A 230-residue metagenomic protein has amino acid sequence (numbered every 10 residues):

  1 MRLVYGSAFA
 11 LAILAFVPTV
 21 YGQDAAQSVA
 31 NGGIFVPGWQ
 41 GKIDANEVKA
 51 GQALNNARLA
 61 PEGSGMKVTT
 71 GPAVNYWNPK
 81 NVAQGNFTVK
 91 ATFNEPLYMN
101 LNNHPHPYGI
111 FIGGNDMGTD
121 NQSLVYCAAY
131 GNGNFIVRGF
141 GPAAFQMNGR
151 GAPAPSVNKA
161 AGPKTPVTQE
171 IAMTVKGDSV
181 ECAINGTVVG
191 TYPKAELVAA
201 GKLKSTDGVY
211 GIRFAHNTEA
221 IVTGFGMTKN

Functional and structural regions predicted by a protein language model:
G6-P18: Bacterial N-terminal signal peptides
Q23-N100: Low-complexity, Ser/Thr/Pro/Gly-rich disordered linker/stalk regions
T70-F145: Secretory/extracellular carbohydrate-interaction modules and structurally similar beta-sandwich "look-alikes"
N75-N81, P155-P163, G211-I212: Beta-strand-rich interaction surfaces with strong enrichment in secreted/lumenal proteins
A91, K164-L197: Carbohydrate-binding surfaces in secreted/extracellular proteins
F145-E170: Short, aromatic/His-centered strand-loop micro-motif at the edge of beta-sheets
M173, T223-M227: Extracellular beta-strand elements of beta-rich domains used for carbohydrate recognition/degradation or cell-matrix
Y192-G224: Flexible glycan-contacting loops in extracellular carbohydrate-active proteins
